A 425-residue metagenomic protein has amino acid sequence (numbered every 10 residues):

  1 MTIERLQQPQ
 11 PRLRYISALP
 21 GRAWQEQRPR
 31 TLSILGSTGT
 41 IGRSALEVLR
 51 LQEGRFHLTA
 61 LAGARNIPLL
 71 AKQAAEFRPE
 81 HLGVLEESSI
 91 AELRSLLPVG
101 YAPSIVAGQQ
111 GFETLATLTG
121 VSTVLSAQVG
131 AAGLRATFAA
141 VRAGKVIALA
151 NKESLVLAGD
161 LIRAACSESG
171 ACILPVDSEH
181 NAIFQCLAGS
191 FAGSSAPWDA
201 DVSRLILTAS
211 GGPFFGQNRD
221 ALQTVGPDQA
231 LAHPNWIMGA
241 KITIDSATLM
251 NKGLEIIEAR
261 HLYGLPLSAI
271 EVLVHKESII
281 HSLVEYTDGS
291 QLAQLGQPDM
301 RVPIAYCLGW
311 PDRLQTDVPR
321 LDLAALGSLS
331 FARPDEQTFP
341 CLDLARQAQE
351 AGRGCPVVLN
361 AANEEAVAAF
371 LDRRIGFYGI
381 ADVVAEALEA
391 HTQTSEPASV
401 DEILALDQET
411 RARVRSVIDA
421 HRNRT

Functional and structural regions predicted by a protein language model:
M1-T425: Catalytic, metal-anchored helix/loop core of enzyme active sites in primary metabolism
